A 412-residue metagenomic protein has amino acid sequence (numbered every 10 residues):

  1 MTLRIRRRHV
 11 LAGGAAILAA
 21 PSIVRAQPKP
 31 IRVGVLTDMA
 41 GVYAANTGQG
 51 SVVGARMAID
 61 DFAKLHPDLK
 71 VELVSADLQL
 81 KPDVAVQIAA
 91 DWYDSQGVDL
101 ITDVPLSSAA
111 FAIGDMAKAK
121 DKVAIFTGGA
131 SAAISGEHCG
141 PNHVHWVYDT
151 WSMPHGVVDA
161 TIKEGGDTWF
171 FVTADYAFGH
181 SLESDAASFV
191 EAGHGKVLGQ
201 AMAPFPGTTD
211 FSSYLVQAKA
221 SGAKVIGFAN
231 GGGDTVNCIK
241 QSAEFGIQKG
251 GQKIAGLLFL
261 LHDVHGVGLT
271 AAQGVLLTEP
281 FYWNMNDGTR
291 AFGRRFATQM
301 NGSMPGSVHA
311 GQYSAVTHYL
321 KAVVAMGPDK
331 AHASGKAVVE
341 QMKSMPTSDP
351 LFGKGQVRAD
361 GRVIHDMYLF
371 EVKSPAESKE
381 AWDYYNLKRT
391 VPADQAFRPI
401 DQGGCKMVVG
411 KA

Functional and structural regions predicted by a protein language model:
T2, H9-A26: N-terminal export signals
G34-R56, A76-D83, P105-L106, V172-H180 (+1 more regions): Extracytoplasmic "Venus flytrap"
N46-P67, S188: Short, polar/charged alpha-helical segment
Q49-S51, L65-I134, W146, A203-F211 (+1 more regions): Beta-alpha junction/loop-to-helix N-cap segments that form part of ligand/metal-binding clefts
Q87, A132-A133, G140-F245, F281-A291: Extracellular/periplasmic Venus flytrap/periplasmic-binding protein
Q96-P105, I125-T127, F170-T173, G222-G232 (+3 more regions): Periplasmic-binding protein-like
S242-A315, V323-K330, D383-K411: Extracellular/periplasmic periplasmic-binding protein-like sensory domains
S344-A412: Solvent-exposed, acidic/polar segments of extracytosolic/periplasmic ligand-binding ectodomains
